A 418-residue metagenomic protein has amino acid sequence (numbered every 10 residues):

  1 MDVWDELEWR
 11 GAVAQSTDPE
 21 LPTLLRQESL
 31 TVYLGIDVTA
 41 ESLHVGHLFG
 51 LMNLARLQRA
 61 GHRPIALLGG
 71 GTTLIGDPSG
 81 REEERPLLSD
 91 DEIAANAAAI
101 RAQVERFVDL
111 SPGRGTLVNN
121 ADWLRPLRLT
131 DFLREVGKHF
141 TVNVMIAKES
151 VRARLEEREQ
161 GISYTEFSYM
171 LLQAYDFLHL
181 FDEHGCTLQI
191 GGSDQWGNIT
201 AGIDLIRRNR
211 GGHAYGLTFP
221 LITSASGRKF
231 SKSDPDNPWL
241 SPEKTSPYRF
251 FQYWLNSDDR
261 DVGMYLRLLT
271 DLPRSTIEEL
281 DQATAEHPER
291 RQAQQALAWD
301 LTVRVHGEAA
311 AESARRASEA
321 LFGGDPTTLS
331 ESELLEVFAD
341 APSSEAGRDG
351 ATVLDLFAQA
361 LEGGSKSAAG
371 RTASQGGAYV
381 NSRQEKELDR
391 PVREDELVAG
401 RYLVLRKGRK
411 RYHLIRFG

Functional and structural regions predicted by a protein language model:
M1-Q195, T200-I203, R210-Y215, R228: NTP-dependent nucleotidyl-transfer catalytic core
R208-G418: Conserved nucleotide- and phosphate/pyrophosphate-binding catalytic cores in adenylate/nucleotidyl-handling enzymes
